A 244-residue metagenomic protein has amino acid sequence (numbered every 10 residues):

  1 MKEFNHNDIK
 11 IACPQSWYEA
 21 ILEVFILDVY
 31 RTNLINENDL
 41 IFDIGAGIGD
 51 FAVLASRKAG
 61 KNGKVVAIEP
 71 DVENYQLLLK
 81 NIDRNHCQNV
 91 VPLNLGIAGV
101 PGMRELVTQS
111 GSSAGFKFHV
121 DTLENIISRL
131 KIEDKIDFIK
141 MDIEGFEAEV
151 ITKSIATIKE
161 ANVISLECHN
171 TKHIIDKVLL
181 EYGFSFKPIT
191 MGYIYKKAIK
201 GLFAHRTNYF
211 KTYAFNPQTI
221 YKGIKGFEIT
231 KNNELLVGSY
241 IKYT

Functional and structural regions predicted by a protein language model:
M1-T244: Phosphate/nucleotide-binding beta-alpha loop and adjacent structural elements of enzyme active sites
